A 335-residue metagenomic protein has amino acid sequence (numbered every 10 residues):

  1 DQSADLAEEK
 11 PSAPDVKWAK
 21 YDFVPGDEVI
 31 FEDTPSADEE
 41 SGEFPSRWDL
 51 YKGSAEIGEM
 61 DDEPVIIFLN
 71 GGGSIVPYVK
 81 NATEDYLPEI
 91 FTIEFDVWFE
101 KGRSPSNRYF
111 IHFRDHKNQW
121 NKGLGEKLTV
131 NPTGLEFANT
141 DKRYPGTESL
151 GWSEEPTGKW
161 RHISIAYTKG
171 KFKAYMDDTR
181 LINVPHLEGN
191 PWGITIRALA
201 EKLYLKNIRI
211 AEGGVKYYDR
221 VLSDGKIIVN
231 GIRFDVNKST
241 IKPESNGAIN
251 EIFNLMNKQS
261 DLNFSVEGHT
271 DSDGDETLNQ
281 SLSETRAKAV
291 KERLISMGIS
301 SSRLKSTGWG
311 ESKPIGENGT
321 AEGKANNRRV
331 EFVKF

Functional and structural regions predicted by a protein language model:
D5-W48, S223: Extracellular carbohydrate-recognition regions
P35, F95, T157-P185: Carbohydrate-binding surfaces in secreted/extracellular proteins
S41-I66: Extracellular glycan-recognition surfaces and repeat-rich motifs
G53-I57, L181-N263: Periplasmic peptidoglycan-binding/tethering modules of Gram-negative envelope proteins
L69-T140: Secretory/extracellular carbohydrate-interaction modules and structurally similar beta-sandwich "look-alikes"
N139-H162: Short, aromatic/His-centered strand-loop micro-motif at the edge of beta-sheets
F234-E267, K288, E292-S301, A325 (+1 more regions): Periplasmic peptidoglycan-binding/anchoring modules of Gram-negative envelope and division proteins
H269-F335: Periplasmic OmpA-like peptidoglycan-binding domain that tethers envelope proteins to the cell wall
